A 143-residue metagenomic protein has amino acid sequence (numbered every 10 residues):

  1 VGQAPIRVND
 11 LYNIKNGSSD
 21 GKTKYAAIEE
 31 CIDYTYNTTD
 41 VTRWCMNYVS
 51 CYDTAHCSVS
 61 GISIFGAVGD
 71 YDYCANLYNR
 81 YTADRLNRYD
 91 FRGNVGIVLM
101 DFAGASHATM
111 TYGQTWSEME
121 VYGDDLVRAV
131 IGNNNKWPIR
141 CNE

Functional and structural regions predicted by a protein language model:
V1-E143: Catalytic cores of phosphodiester-bond hydrolases, prominently lipid phosphodiesterases
